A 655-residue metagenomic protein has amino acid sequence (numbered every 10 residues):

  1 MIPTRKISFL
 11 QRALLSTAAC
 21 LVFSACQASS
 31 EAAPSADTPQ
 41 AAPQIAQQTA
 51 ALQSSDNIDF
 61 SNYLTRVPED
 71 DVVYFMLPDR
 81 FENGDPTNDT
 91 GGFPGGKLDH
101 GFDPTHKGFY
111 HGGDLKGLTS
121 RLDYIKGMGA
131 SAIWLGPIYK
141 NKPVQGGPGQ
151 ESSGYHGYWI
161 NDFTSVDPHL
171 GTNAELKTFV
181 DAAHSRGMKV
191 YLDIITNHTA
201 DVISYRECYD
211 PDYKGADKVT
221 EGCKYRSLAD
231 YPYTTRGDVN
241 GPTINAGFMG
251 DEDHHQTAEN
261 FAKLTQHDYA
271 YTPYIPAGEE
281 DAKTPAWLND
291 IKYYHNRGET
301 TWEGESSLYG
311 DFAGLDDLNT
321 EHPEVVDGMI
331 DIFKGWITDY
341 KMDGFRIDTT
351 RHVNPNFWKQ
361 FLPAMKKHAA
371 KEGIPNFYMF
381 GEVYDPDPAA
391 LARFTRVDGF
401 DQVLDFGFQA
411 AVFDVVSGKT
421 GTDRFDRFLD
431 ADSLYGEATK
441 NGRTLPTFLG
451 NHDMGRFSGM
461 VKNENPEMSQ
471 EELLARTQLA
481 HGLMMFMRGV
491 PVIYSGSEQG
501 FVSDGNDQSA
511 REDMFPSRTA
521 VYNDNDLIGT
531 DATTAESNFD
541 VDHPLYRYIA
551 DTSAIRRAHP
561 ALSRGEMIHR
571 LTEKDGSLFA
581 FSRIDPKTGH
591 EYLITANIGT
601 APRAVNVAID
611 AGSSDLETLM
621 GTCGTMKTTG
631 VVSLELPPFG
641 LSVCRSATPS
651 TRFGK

Functional and structural regions predicted by a protein language model:
I2-K6, Q11-A18, S24-F75, N83 (+8 more regions): Carbohydrate-interacting/catalytic domains
S55-D56, V180, H184, H198 (+11 more regions): Active-site-proximal helices and loops of the catalytic beta/alpha 8
T65-D71, D79-I332, D339-Y340, F361-M365 (+3 more regions): Substrate-binding/active-site clefts of carbohydrate-active enzymes
V73-F75, A132, K189-Y191, G344-R346 (+3 more regions): Structural preference for beta-strand elements that scaffold enzyme active sites
M76, I125, L135, F163 (+10 more regions): Conserved, mostly hydrophobic/aromatic
R80, W134-G147, D193-I203, T349-N356 (+5 more regions): Short, solvent-exposed turn/loop segments enriched in Gly/Ser/Thr/Pro and often Arg
A130, M342, F400, G489-V490: A structural motif
G442-Q470: Active-site clefts of carbohydrate-active enzymes
